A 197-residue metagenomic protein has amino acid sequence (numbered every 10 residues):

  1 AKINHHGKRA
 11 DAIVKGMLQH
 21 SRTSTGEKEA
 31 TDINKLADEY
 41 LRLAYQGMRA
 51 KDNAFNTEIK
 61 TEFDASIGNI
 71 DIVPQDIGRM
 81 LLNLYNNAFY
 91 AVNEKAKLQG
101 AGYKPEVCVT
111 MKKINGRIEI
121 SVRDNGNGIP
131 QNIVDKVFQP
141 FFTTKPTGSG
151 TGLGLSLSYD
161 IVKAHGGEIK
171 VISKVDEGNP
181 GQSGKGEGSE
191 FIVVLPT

Functional and structural regions predicted by a protein language model:
A1-A50, E58: Conserved DHp (HisKA) dimerization/phosphotransfer helix of two-component histidine kinases, i.e., the long coiled-coil
T23-E29, N69-I72, T144: Conserved micro-motifs of the catalytic ATP-binding
E27-E29, R49-T57, F89-N115, K174-G184: ATP-lid-like helix-loop hinge signature
I33, G128-K136, G150: Short helix N-cap motif at coil->helix boundaries in the Bergerat
A54-G68: Conserved catalytic submotifs in the C-terminal HATPase_c
D124: Acidic ATP/Mg2+-coordinating residue in the GHKL
